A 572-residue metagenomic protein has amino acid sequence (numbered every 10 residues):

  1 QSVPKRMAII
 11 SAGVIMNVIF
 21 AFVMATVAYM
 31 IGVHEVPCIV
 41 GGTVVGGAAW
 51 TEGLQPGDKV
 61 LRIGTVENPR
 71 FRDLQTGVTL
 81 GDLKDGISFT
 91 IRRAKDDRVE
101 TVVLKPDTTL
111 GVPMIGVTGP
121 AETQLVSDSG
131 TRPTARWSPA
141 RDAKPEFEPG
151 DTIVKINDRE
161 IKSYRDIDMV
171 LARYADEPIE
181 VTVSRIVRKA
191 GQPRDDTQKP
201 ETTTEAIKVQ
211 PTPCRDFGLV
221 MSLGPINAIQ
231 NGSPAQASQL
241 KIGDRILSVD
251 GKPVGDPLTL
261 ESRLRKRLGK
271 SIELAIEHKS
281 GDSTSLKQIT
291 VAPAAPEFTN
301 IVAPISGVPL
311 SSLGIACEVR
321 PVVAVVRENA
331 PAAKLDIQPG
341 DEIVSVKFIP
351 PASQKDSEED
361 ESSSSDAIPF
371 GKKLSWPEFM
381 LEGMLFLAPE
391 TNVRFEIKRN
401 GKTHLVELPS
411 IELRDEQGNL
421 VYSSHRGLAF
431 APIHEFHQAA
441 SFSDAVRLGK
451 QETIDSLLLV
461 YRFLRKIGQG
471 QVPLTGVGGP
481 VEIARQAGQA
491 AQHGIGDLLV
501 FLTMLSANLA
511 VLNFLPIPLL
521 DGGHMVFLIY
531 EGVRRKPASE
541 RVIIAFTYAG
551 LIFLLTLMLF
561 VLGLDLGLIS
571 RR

Functional and structural regions predicted by a protein language model:
Q1-F22, I63-G111, I156-T212, V249-V308 (+1 more regions): Interdomain regulatory linker/hinge segments that flank or connect interaction modules in polarity/junction/synaptic
Q1-G47, N68, Q124-L125, P133-T134 (+10 more regions): Internal alpha-helical transmembrane segments
Q1-K5, V112-T152, E160, E180 (+10 more regions): Functional transmembrane alpha-helices
M24, A28-V33, Q469-G470, Q492 (+2 more regions): Short helix-capping/hinge motifs at transmembrane helix termini and TM-loop junctions
I39-L61: Short extracytoplasmic/periplasmic juxtamembrane "stem" segments immediately C-terminal to an N-terminal membrane anchor
Q55-R62, E148-K155, K241-S248, Q338-S345: Short, well-structured beta-strand-loop connectors
L515-M525: Transmembrane helix boundary and interhelical junction motifs in multipass membrane proteins
